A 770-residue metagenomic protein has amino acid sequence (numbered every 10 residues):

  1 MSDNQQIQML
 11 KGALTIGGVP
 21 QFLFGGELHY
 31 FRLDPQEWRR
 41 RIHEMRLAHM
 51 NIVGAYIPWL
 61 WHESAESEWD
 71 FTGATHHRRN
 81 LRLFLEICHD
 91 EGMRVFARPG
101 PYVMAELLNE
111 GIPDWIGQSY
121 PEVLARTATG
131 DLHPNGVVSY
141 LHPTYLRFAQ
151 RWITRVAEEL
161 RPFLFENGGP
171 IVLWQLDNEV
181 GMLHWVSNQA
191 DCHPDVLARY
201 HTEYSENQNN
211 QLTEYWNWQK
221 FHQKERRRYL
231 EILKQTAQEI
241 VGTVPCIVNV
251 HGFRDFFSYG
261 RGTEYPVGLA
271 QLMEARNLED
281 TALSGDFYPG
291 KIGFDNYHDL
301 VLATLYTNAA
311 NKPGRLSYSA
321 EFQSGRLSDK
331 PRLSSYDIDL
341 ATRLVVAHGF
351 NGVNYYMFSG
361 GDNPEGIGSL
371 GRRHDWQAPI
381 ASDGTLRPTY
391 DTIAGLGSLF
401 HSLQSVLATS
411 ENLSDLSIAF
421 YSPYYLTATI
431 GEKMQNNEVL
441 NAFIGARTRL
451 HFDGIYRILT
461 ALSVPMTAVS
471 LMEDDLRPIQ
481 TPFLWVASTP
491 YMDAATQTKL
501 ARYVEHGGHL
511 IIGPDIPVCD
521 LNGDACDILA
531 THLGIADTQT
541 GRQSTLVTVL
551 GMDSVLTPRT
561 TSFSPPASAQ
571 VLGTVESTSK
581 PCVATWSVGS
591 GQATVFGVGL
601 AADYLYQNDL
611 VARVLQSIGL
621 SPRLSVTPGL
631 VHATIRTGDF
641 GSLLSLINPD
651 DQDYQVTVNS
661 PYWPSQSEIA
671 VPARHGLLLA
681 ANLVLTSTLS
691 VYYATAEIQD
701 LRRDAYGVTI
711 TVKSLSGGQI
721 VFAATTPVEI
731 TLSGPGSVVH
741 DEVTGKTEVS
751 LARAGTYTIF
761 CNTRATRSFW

Functional and structural regions predicted by a protein language model:
M1-I52: N-terminal carbohydrate-binding accessory modules
F22-G26, N51-A55, V95-P99, V172-L176 (+4 more regions): Hydrophobic faces of well-ordered beta-strands that scaffold small-molecule active sites in alpha/beta enzyme cores
H29-Q36, H62-E63, D70-T75, F253-Y265 (+5 more regions): Acidic-and-aromatic substrate-binding clefts and catalytic sites of carbohydrate-active enzymes
F31-L47, E264-M273, D337-L344, D474: Short, acidic/polar
W38-Q118, L233-K234, Q238, A487-Y491: Aromatic-lined substrate-binding rim segments of carbohydrate-active enzymes
N109-I112, G117-E274: Polysaccharide-binding and catalytic clefts of secreted carbohydrate-active enzymes
Y145, A149-Q150, A157, G169-V172 (+8 more regions): Carbohydrate-binding surfaces of carbohydrate-active enzymes
E748-W770: Surface-exposed interaction regions enriched in Ser/Thr/Asp/Glu that occur as long low-complexity tracts or repetitive
